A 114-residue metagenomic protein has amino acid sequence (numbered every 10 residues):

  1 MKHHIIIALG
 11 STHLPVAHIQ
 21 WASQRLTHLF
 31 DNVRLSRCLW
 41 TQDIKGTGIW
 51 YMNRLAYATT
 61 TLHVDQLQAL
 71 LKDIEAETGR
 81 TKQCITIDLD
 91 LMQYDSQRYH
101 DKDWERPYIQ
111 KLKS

Functional and structural regions predicted by a protein language model:
M1-L29, S36-Q42: N-terminal beta1-alpha1 ligand-phosphate binding loop
L9-S11, A56-L62, Q93-S96: Short beta-strand-to-loop capping motifs
L14, D43-Y51, D65-S114: Flexible, gly/pro- and Lys/Arg-enriched active-site loops
R25-H28, M52-A56, E75-E77: Short, low-complexity, polar/charged sequence segments that are solvent-exposed and flexible
T27-D31, T60-T61: Short glycine/proline-enriched coil/turn segments at helix->beta-strand junctions
V33-S36, R80: A short linear hydrophobic-aromatic micro-motif
S36-T59: Short, charge-patterned binding micro-sites
